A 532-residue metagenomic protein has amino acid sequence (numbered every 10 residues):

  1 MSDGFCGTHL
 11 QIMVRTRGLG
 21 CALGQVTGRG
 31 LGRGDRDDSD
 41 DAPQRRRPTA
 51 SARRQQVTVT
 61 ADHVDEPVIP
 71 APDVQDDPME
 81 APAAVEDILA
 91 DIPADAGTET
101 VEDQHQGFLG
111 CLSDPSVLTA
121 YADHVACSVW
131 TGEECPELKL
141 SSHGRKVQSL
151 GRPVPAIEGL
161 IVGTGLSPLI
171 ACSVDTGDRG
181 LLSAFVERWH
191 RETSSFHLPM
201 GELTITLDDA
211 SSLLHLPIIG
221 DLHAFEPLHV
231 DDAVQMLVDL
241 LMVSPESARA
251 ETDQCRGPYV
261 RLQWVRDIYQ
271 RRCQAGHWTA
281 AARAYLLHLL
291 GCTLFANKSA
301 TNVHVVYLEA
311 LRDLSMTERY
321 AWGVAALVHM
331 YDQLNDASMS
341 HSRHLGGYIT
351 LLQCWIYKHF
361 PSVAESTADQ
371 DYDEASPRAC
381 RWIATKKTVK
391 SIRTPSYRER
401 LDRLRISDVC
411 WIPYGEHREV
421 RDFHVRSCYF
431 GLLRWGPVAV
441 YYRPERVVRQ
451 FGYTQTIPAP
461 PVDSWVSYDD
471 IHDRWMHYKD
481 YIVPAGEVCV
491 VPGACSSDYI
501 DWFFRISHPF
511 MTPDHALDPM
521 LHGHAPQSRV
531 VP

Functional and structural regions predicted by a protein language model:
M1-L89, P93, V101, H105-F108 (+4 more regions): Extended, charge-rich alpha-helical regions
V64, Q75-T100, L109, S113-W130 (+5 more regions): Long acidic/polar interaction regions in large eukaryotic complex-forming proteins
R343-W355, F430-L432: Amphipathic alpha-helical protein-interaction segments enriched in hydrophobic
